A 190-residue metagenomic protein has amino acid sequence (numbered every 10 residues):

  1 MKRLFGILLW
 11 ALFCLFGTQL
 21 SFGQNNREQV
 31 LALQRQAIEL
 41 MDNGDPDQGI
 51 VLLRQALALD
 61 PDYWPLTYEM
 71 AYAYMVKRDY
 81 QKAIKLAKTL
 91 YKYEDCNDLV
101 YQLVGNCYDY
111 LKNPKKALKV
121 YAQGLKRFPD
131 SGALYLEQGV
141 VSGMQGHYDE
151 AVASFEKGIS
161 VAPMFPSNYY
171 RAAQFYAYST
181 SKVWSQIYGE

Functional and structural regions predicted by a protein language model:
L20-Y68, K85: N-terminal leader/linker segments that initiate helical-solenoid repeat arrays
N26-L31, W64-P65, N97-L99, G132-A133 (+1 more regions): Helix-start (N-cap) detector for alpha-helical repeat units in TPR-like alpha-solenoids, especially tetratricopeptide
D42-N43, V76-K77, Y110-L111, M144-Q145 (+1 more regions): Register position in tetratricopeptide repeats
G49, A83, A117, A151 (+1 more regions): Single-residue signature of alpha-solenoid repeat helices
Q55-A58, K85-K92, A122-K126, E156-S160: Conserved structural position within tetratricopeptide repeats
E69, Q102-L103, E137, R171: Canonical tetratricopeptide repeat
